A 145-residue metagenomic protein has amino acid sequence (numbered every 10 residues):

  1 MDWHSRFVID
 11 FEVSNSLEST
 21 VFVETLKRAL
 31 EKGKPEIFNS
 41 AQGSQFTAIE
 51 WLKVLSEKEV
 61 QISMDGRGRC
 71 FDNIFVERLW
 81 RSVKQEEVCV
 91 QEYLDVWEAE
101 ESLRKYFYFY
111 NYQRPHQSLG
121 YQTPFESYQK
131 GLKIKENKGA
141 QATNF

Functional and structural regions predicted by a protein language model:
D2-W3: Short, acidic, Ser/Thr-enriched surface-loop or helix-capping motifs
R6-F7: Residue-level signal for well-ordered, solvent-exposed loop/turn and beta-edge residues enriched in charged/polar side
F11-G33, I37, T47: Active-site beta-loop-alpha junctions of metal-dependent nucleic acid enzymes, especially the RNase H-like/DDE
S40-Q42, A48-L55, I62-K84, D95-L103 (+1 more regions): RNase H-like two-metal-ion nuclease catalytic core shared by retroviral integrases and related mobile-element nucleases
S56-K58, Q85-F145: C-terminal domain-tail junction helix/linker
